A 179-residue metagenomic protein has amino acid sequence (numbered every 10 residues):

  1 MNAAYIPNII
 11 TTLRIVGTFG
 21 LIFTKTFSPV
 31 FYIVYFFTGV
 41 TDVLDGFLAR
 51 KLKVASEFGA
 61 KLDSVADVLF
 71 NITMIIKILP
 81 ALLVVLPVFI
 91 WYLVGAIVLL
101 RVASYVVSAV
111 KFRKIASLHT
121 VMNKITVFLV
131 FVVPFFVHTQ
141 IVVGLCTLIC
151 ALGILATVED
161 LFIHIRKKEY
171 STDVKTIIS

Functional and structural regions predicted by a protein language model:
M1-T11, F47-V65, S108-K124, I165-S179: Interhelical loop and helix-boundary elements at the membrane-water interface of polytopic inner-membrane proteins
M1-V43, Q140, E159-D160, R166-S179: Topogenic membrane-insertion module of multi-pass membrane proteins
A4, V102, I115-S179: C-terminal membrane-associated helical module and adjoining short loops/tails
T11-T18, D67-I78, R101, N123-V132: Core segments of transmembrane alpha-helices that mediate helix-helix packing or line hydrophobic substrate/ligand
G20-I33, I72-L93, F135-T147: Helix-coil boundary and interhelical linker segments in multi-pass alpha-helical membrane proteins
Y32-V40, Y92-R101, L145-L155: Hydrophobic core segments of alpha-helical transmembrane domains in multi-pass membrane proteins
V34-L79, I154-H164: Acidic (Asp/Glu-rich) catalytic motifs at the cytosolic membrane interface
A55-A109: Multi-pass membrane catalytic core of lipid/isoprenoid biosynthesis enzymes
